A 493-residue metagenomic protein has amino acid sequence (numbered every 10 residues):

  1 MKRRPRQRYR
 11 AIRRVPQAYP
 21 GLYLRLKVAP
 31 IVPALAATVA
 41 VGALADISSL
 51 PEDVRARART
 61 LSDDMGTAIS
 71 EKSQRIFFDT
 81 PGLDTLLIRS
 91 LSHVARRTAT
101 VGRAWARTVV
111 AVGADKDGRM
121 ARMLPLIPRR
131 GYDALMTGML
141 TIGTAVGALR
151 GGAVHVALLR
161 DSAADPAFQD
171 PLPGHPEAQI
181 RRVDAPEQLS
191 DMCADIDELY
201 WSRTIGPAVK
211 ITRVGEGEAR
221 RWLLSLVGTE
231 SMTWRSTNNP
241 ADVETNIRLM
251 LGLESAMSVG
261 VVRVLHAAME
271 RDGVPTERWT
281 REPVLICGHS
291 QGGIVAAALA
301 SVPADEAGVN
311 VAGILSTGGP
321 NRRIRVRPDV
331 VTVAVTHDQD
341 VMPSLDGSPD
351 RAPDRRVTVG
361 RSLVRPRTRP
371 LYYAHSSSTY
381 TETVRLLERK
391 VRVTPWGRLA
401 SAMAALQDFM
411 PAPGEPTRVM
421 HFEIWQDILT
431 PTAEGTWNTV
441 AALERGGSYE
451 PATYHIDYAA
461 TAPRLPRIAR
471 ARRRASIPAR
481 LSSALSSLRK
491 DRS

Functional and structural regions predicted by a protein language model:
K2-P283, V302-S493: Alpha/beta hydrolase fold serine-hydrolase catalytic domain that processes acyl esters and thioesters
C287-A300: Gly/Ala-rich beta-loop-alpha elbow adjacent to hydrolase catalytic centers
